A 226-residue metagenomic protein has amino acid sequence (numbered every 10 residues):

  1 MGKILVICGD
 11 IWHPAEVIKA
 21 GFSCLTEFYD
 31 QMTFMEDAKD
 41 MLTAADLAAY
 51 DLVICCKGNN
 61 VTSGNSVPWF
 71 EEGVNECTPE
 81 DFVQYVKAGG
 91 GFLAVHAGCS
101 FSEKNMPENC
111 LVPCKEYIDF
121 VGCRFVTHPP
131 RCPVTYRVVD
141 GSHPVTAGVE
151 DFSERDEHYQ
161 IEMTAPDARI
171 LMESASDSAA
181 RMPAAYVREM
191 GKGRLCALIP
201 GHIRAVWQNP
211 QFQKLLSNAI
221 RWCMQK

Functional and structural regions predicted by a protein language model:
M1-L52: Aromatic-Pro/Gly-enriched surface loop or interdomain linker that acts as a lid/target-recognition segment
G2, E162-K226: A glycine-centered loop/beta-turn motif at secondary-structure junctions
I11-W12, D40, N59-T62, G98-S102 (+1 more regions): Solvent-exposed loop/turn segments at secondary-structure junctions within structured extracellular/periplasmic domains
E16, F28, C123-G191: Catalytic beta-strand/loop cores that center a nucleophilic Ser/Cys/Thr and support acyl-enzyme chemistry
D37-L42, E80, A179-A185: Alpha-helical scaffolding within the catalytic cores of extracellular/periplasmic polymer-degrading hydrolases
A48-G64: Short, structured active-site "lid" loops
N60-P144: A glycine-rich, often tryptophan-bearing local segment used as a flexible ligand/cofactor-contacting loop or short
